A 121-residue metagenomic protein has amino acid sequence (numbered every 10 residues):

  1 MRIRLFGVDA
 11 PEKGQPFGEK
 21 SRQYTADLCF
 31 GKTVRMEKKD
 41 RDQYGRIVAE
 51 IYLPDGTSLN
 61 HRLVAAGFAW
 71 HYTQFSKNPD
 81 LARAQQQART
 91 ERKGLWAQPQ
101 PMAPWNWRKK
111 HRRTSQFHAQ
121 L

Functional and structural regions predicted by a protein language model:
M1-L121: Small beta-barrel nucleic-acid-binding modules, primarily SNase/OB-fold domains and secondarily Tudor-like barrels
